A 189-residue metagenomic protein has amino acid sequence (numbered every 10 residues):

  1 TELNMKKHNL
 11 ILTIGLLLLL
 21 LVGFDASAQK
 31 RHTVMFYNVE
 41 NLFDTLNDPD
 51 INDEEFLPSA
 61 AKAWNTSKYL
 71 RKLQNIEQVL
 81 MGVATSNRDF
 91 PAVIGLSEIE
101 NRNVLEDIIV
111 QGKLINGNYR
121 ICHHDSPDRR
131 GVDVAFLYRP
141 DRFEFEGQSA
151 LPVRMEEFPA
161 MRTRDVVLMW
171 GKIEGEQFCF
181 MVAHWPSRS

Functional and structural regions predicted by a protein language model:
T1-K30: Bacterial Sec-dependent N-terminal signal peptides
K6-K7, K72, R139, R164 (+1 more regions): Basic side chains
H8-N9, H32, P91, G112 (+2 more regions): Functionally constrained cores in energy, signaling, and assembly domains
L12, L20-D25, P91, H123 (+1 more regions): Residue-level detector of functional hotspots within protein domains
G23, A28, V93, G171-I173 (+1 more regions): A generic structural signal for ordered secondary structure
A26-G112, N118, C122-S126, V132: N-terminal, active-site-proximal structural segment of metallo-dependent hydrolase catalytic domains
T33-N41, A61, G147-S149, Q177-S187: Active-site-proximal beta-strand elements of phosphoester/diester hydrolases
I99-Q177, A183-W185: Structured beta-strand-rich core segments of catalytic domains in phosphoester-bond hydrolases
